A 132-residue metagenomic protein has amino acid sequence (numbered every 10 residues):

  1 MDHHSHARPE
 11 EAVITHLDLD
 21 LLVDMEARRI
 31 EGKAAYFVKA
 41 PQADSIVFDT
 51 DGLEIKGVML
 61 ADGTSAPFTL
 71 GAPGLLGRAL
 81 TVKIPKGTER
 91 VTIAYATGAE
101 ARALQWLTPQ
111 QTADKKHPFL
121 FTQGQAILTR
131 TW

Functional and structural regions predicted by a protein language model:
M1-W132: Acidic/His-enriched low-complexity segments
